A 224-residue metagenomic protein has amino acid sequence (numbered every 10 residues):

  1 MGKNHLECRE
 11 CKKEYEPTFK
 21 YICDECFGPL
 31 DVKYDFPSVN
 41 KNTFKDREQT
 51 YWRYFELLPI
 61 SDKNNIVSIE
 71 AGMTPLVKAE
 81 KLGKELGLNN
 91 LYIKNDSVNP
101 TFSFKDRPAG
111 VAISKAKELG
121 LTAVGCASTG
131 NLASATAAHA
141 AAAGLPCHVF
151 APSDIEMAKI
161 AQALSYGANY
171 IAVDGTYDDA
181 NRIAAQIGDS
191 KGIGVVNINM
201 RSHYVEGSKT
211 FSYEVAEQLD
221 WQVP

Functional and structural regions predicted by a protein language model:
M1-P224: PLP-dependent amino-acid enzyme catalytic core
